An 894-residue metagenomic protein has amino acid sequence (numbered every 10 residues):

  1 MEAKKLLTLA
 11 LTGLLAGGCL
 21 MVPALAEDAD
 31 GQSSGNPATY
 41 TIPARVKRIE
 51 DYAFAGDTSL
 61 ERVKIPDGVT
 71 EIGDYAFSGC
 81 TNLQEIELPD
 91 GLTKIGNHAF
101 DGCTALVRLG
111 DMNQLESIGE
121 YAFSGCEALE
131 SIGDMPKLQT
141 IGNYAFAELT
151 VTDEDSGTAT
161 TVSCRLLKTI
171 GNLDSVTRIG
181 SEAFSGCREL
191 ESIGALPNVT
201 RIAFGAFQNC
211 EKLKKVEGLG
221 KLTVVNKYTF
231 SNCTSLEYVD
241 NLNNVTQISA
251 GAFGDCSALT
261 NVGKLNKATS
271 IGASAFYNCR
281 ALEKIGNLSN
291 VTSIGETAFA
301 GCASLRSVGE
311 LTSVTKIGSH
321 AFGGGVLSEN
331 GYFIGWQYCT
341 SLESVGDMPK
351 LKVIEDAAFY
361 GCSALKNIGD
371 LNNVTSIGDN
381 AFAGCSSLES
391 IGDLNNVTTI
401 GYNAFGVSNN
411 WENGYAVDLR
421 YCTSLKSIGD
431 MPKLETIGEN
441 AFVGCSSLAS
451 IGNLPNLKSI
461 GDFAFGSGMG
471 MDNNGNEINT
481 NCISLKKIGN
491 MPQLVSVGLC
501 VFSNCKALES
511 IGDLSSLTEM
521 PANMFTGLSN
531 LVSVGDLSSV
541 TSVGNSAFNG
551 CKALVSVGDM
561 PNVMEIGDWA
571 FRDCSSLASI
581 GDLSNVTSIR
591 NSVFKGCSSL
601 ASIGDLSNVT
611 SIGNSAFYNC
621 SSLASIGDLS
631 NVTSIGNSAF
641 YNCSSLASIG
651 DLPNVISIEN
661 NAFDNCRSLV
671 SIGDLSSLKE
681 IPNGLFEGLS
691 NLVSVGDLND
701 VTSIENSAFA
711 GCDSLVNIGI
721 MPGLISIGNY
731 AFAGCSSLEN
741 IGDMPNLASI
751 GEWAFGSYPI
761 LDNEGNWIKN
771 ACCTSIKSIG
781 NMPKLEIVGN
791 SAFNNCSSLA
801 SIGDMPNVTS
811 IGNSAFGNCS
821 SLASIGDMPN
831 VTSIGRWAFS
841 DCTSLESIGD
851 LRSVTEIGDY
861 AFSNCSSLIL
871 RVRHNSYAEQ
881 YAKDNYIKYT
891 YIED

Functional and structural regions predicted by a protein language model:
A3-A24: Sec-dependent N-terminal signal peptides of Gram-positive bacterial secreted proteins and lipoproteins
L15, S78-G79: Intrinsically disordered, low-complexity proline-rich segments enriched in Ser/Thr
G18-N36: Sec-dependent signal peptide cleavage junction
S34-R48, T58-E71, T81-K94, T104-S117 (+31 more regions): Structural signature of tandem-repeat unit edges
E50-A53, G73-A76, G96-A99, G119-A122 (+29 more regions): Consensus positions within tandem repeat domains that build extended binding/scaffold surfaces
D884-Y886: Short, structured coil segments at secondary-structure junctions
